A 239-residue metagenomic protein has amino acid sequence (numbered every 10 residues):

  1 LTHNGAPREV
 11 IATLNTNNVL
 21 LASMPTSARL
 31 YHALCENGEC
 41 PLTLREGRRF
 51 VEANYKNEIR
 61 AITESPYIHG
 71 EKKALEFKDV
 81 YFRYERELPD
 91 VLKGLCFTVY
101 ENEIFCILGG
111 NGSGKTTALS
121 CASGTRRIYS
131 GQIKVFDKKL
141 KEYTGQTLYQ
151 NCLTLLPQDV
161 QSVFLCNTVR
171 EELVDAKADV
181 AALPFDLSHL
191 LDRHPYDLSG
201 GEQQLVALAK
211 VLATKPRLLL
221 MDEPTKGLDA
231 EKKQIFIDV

Functional and structural regions predicted by a protein language model:
L75, V80, A178-D192: Conserved ABC ATPase "signature" region
L108-G110: The feature captures the beta-strand-to-loop junction immediately N-terminal to the Walker
S123: Helix-to-loop junction immediately C-terminal to a conserved catalytic motif
Q132-L148: ABC ATPase NBD Q-loop/coupling interface
H194-L198, E202: Conserved ABC ATPase signature
L208, F236: Hydrophobic anchor residue at the start of the ABC signature
L219-E223: Catalytic Walker B motif of ABC-type/P-loop ATPase nucleotide-binding domains
